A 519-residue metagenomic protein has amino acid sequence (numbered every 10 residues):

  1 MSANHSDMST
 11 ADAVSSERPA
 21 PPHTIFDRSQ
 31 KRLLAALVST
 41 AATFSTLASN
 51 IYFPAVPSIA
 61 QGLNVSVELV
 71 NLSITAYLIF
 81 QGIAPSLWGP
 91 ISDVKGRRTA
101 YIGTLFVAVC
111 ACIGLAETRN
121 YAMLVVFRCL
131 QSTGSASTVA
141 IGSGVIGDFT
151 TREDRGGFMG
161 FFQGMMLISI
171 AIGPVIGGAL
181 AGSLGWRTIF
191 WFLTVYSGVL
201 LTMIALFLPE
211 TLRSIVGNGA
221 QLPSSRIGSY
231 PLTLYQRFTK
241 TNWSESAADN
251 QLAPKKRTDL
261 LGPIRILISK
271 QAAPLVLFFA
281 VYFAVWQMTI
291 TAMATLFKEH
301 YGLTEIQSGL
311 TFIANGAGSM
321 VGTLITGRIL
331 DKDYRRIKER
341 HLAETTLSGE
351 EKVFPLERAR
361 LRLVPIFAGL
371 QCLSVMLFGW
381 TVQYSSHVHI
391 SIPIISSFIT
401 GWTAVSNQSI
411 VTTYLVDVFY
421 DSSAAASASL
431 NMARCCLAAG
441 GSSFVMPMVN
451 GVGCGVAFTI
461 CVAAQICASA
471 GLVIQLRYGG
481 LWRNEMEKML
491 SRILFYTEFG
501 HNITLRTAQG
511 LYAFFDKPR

Functional and structural regions predicted by a protein language model:
M1-A48, P57, Q61, R506: Cytosolic juxtamembrane N-terminal segment immediately preceding the first transmembrane helix of multi-pass
T24-S29, R155-G157, G182-K270, L324-A343 (+1 more regions): Central mid-sequence intracellular linker of multi-pass
L33-V67, I83, W88, T138 (+1 more regions): Extracytoplasmic
T46, T75-L78, I113-A116, R128 (+6 more regions): C-terminal transmembrane bundle
A48, L63-N64, K95-G96, E117-M123 (+3 more regions): Helix-breaking motifs and short loop linkers at transmembrane-helix boundaries and internal kinks in secondary membrane
G82-A122: Conserved MFS/SLC helix-loop-helix module at the cytosolic interface between two early adjacent transmembrane helices
F127-L167: Cytoplasmic helix-loop-helix junction between adjacent transmembrane helices in 12-TM secondary transporters
D154-L184, T188-L200, I204, N315-T323 (+1 more regions): Glycine-rich segments within core transmembrane alpha-helices of 12-TM secondary carriers
